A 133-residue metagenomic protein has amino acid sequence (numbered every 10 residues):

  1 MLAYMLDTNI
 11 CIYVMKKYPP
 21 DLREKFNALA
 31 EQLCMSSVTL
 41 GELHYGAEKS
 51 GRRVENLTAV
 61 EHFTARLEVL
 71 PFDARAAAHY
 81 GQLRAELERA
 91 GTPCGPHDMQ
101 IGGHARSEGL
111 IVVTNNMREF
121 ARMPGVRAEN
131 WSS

Functional and structural regions predicted by a protein language model:
M1-M35, A47-T64, R89: Short, well-structured N-terminal submotif of metal-dependent ribonuclease cores
L2, L67-N115: Active-site neighborhoods of divalent-metal-dependent phosphate/nucleic-acid chemistry enzymes
L2, R118, A128-S133: Short, C-terminally biased terminal segments at protein or domain edges
D7-T8, L22, L43, Y80 (+2 more regions): Generic structural signal for small/hydrophobic residues in well-ordered secondary structure, especially within
N9-I10, V38, R75, R118: Alpha-helix/helix-capping structural signal
K25, S37, A59, R66 (+3 more regions): Residue-level recognition of specific faces of alpha-helices
